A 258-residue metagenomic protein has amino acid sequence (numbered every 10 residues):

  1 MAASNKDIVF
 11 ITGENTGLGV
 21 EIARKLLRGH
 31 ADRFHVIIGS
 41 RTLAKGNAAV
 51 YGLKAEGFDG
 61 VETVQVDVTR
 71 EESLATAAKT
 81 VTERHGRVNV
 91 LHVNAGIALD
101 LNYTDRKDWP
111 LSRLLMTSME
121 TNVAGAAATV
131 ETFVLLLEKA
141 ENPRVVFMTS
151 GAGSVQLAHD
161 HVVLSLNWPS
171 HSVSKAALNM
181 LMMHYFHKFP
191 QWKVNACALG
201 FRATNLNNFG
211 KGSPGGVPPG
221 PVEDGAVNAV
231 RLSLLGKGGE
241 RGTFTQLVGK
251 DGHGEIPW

Functional and structural regions predicted by a protein language model:
F10, E14, G125: NAD(P)H cofactor-binding loop motif with strongest signal on the N-terminal glycine-rich segment
N15-T16, T42: Conserved glycine-rich cofactor-binding loop
H30-A48: Conserved glycine-rich Rossmann-like NAD(P)H-binding loop of the short-chain dehydrogenase/reductase
L53-E72: Rossmann-fold cofactor-recognition segment
T69-G86: Conserved Rossmann-fold cofactor-binding substructure of NAD(P)-dependent oxidoreductases
S73, G125-T132: Conserved mid-core alpha-helix of short-chain dehydrogenase/reductase
I97-A127, E138-P190, F201-T204, N208-P214: Catalytic loop of short-chain dehydrogenase/reductase
A176, H187-Q191, A196, T204 (+1 more regions): C-terminal helical subdomain
